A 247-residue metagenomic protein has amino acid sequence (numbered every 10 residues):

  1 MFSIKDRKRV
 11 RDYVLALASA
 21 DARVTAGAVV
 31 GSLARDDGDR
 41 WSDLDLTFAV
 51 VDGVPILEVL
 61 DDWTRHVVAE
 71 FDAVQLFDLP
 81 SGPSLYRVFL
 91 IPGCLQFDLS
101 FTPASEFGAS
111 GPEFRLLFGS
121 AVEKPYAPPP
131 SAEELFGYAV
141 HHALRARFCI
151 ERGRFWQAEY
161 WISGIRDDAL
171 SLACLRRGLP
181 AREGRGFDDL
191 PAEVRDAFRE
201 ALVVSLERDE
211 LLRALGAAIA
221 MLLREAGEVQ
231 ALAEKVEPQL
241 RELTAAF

Functional and structural regions predicted by a protein language model:
M1-A22, L33-R35, F48-L99: Metal-dependent nucleotidyltransferase catalytic core
A26-V29: Hydrophobic/anchoring residues in structured secondary elements
R35-W41: Short glycine-biased active-site loop of nucleotidyltransferases that positions the nucleotide triphosphate and helps
L95-T102, G108-S110: Short, positively charged
S105-E134: A short, charged helix-loop
K124-F247: Conserved nucleotidyltransferase catalytic core and NTase-mimicking acidic/glycine-rich helix/loop elements in nucleic
